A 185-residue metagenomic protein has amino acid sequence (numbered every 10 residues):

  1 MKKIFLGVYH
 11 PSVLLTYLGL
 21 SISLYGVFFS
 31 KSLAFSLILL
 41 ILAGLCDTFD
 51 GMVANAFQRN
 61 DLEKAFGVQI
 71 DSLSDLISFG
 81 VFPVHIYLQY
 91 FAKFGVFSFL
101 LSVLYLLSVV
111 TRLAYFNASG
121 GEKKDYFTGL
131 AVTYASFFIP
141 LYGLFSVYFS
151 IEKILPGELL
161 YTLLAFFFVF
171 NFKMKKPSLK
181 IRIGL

Functional and structural regions predicted by a protein language model:
M1-G51, A165-L185: Topogenic membrane-insertion module of multi-pass membrane proteins
K2, M52-D61, V110-K123, F166-P177: C-terminal ends of transmembrane helices
P11-Y17, A56-R112: Multi-pass membrane catalytic core of lipid/isoprenoid biosynthesis enzymes
L15, S36-A43, L101-S108, V132-A135 (+2 more regions): Hydrophobic alpha-helical transmembrane segments of polytopic
G19, S23-G26, F82-H85, Y105-R112 (+2 more regions): Helical transmembrane-bundle signal
S21, Y25-F28, L45-F49, L73 (+3 more regions): Residues within alpha-helical transmembrane segments of multi-pass membrane proteins, especially transporters, ion
L24-I38, I77, V81-V103, L141-G157: Helix-coil boundary and interhelical linker segments in multi-pass alpha-helical membrane proteins
K124-L185: C-terminal membrane-associated helical module and adjoining short loops/tails
